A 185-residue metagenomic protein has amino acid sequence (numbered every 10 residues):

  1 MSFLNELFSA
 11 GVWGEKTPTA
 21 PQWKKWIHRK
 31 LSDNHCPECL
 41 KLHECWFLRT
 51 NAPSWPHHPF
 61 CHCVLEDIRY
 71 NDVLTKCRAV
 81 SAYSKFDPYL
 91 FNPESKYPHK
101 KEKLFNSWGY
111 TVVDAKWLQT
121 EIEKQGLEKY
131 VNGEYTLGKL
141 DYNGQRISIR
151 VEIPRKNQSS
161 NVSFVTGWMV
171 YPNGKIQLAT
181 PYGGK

Functional and structural regions predicted by a protein language model:
M1-F60, V64-E123, L127: Domain-core detector
A20-L31, H35-K41, Q119-K185: Functional cores of ribonucleases/endoribonucleases
